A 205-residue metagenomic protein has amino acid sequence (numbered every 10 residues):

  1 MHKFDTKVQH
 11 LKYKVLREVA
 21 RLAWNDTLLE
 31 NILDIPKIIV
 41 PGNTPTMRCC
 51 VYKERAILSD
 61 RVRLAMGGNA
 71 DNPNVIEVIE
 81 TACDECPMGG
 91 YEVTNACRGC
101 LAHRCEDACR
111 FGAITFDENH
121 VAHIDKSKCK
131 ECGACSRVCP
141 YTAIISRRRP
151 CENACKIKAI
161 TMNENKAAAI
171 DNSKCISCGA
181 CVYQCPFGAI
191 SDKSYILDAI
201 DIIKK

Functional and structural regions predicted by a protein language model:
M1-V138, T142-E152, K158: Ferredoxin-type iron-sulfur electron-transfer modules and their immediate structural context
Y141-T142, R147-R148, E152-K205: Iron-sulfur-cluster electron-transfer modules
